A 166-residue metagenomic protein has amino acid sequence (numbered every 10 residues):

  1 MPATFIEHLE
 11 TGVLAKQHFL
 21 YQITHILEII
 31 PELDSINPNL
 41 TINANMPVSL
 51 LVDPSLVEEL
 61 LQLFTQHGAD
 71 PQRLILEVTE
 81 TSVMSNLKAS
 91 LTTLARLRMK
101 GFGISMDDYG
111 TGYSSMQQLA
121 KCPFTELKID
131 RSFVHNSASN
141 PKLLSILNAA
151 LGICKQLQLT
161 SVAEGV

Functional and structural regions predicted by a protein language model:
M1-H8, N45, M106, A163: Active-site core of bacterial EAL-family cyclic-dinucleotide phosphodiesterase domains
M1-P2, S55-V57, N86-S90, S115 (+2 more regions): Residues at alpha-helix caps and immediate loop-helix transition turns in enzyme cores, especially N- and C-cap
A3-E7, K16, A95, L144: Conserved long alpha-helical elements within nucleotide-processing catalytic cores of c-di-GMP signaling and class III
F5, I30, A44, D108 (+1 more regions): Signature for phosphate-centric chemistry
E7, D53, K121, S139: Phosphate-coordinating loops and pocket residues in cytosolic domains that bind phosphorylated ligands
V13-A89, G165: Catalytic core of bacterial c-di-GMP phosphodiesterases, primarily the EAL and HD-GYP domains, capturing alpha-helical
H18-Y21, L143-A149: Conserved acetyl-CoA-binding loop-helix of GNAT-fold acetyltransferases
L61-S137, I153, L157-V166: The catalytic core of metal-dependent phosphodiesterases that act on cyclic dinucleotides
